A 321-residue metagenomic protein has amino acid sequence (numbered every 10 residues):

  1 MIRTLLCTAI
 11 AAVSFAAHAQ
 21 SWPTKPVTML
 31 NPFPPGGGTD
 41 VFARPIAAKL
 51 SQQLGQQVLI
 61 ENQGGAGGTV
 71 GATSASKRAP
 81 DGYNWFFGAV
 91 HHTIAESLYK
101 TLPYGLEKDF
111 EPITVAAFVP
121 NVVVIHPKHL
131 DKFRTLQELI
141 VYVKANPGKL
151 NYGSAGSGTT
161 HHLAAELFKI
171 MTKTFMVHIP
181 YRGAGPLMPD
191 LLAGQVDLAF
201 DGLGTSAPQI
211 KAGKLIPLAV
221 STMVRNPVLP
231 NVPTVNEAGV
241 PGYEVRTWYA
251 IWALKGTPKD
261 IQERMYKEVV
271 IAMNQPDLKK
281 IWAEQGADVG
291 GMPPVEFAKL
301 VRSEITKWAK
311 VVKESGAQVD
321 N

Functional and structural regions predicted by a protein language model:
M1-A9: Bacterial N-terminal signal peptides that target proteins for export
V13-A19: Sec/Tat signal peptide C-region and signal peptidase I cleavage site
A19-K108, K149, S157, T172-G202 (+4 more regions): N-terminal (or domain-start) structured segment
T24-P26, M171-T174, K211, K259-N321: An extracytoplasmic/periplasmic, membrane-proximal ligand-sensing/linker region
K77-Y83, S97-P186, V235, W248-I281: Hinge/capping helix and adjacent helix->loop/strand transition within the periplasmic-binding protein
F87-H92, A117, S154, A184 (+4 more regions): Beta->alpha turn/N-cap motifs
H92-T101, H162, L167-M171, D197-V232: A ligand-binding cleft/hinge motif common to bilobed small-molecule-binding domains
F118, S206-Q275, S303-T306, D320: C-terminal lobe and pocket-closing loops of periplasmic/extracytoplasmic Venus-flytrap solute-binding proteins
